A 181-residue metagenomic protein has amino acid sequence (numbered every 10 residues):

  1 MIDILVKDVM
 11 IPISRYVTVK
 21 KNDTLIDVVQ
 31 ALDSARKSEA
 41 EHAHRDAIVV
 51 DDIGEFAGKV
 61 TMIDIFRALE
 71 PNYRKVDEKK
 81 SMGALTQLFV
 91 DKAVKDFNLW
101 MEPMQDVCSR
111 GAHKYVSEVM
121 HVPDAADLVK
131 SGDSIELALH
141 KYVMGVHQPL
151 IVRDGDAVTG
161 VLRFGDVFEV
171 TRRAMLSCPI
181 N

Functional and structural regions predicted by a protein language model:
M1-R15, M62-D127, L139, V143 (+1 more regions): Tandem CBS (Bateman) regulatory domains
I4-V60: A contiguous, well-structured "functional interface" segment within a domain
Y16-V19, F56, R110, V129 (+1 more regions): Short N-terminal micro-motifs specific to bacterial/archaeal maturation and metal-cluster initiation sites
V19-H44, F66-Y73, C108, L128-V146 (+3 more regions): The conserved cystathionine-beta-synthase
L32, E41-I63, Y142-G145, L150-G165: A glycine-centered beta-loop-beta connector
K37, D46-I48, K75-E78, Q87-L88 (+3 more regions): Short, surface-exposed, polar/charged, turn-prone segments marking secondary-structure boundaries
